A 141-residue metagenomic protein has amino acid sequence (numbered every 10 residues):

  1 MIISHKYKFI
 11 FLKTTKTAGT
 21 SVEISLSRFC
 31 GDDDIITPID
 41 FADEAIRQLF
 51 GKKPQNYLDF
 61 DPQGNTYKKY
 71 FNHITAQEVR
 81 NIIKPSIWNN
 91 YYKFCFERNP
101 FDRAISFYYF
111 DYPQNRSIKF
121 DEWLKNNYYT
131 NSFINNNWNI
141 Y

Functional and structural regions predicted by a protein language model:
M1-Y141: Membrane-interface amphipathic segments in extracytoplasmic regions
